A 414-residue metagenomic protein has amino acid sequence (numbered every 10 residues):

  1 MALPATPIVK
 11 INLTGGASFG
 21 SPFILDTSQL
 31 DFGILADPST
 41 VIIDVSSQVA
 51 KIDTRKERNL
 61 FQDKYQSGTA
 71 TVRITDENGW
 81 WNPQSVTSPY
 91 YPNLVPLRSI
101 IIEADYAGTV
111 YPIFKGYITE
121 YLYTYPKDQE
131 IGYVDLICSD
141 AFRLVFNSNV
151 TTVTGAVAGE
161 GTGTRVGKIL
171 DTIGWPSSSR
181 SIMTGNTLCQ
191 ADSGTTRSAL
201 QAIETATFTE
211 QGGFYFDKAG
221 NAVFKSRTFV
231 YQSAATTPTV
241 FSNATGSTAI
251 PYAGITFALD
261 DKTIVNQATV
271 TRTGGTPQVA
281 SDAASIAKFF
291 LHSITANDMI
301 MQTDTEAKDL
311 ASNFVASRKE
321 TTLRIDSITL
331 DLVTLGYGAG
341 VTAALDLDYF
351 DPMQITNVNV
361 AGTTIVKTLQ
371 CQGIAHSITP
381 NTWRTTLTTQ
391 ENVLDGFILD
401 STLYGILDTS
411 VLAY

Functional and structural regions predicted by a protein language model:
M1-V157, Q190-Q211, F216, A244-A253 (+2 more regions): Assembly/oligomerization scaffold segments
N59-V86, I182-T236, S242-Y414: An acidic/polar, Gly/Ser/Thr-rich interaction patch typically located in mid-to-C-terminal regions of proteins
P92, I100-I102, A156-D171, L399-Y414: Short, cationic low-complexity segments
V95-S99, G159, D348-T356: Glycine-centered loop/turn motifs
A104-Y106, V166-G174, A206-E210, M353 (+1 more regions): Hydrophobic, Leu/Ile/Phe/Ala-enriched alpha-helical segments that form helix-helix packing faces
E130, V134, T162-R165, N266 (+1 more regions): Alpha-helical structural motif
F146, V166-G194: N-terminal export/assembly leaders
